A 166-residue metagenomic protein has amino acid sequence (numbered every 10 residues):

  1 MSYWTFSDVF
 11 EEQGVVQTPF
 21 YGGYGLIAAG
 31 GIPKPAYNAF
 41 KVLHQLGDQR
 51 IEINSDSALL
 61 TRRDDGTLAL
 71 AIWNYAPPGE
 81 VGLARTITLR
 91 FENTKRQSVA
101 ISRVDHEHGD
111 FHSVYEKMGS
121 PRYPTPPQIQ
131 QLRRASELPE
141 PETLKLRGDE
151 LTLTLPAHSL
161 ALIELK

Functional and structural regions predicted by a protein language model:
M1-G82: Aromatic/acidic polysaccharide-binding cleft in carbohydrate-active enzymes
K34-A36, Q97, T154: Generic detector of short, well-ordered, non-transmembrane alpha-helical segments enriched in hydrophobic residues
Q49, A58-L59, I87, E142 (+1 more regions): Residue-level detector of beta-strand structural context in well-folded domains
E52, E140-E142, P156: Mature, folded catalytic cores of secreted/periplasmic enzymes
D56-K117, A157-E164: Carbohydrate-binding surface patches
T94-E150: Acidic, Ser/Thr/Pro-rich beta/coil linker or hinge segments at domain junctions
K145-K166: Beta-strand-rich recognition/accessory modules
